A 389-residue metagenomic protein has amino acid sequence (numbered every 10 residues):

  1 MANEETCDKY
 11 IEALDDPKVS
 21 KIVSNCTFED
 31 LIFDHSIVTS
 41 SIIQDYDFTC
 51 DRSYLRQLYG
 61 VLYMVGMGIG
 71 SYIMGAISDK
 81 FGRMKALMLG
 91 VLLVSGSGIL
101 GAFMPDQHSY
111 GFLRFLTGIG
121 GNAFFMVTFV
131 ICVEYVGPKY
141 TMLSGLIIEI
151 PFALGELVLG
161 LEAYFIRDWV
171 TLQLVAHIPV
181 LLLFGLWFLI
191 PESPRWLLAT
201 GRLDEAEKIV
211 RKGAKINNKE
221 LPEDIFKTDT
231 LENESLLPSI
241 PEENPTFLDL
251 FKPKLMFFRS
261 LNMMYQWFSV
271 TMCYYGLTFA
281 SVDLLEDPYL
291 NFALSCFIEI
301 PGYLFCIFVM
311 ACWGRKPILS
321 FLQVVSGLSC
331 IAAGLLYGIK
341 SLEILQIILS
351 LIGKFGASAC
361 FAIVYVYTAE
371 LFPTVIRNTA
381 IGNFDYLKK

Functional and structural regions predicted by a protein language model:
A2-Y54, K215-L284: Flexible cytoplasmic loops linking transmembrane helices in multi-pass membrane transporters
V38-T39, Q44-F48, H108-N122, P179-L181 (+2 more regions): Hydrophobic core of transmembrane alpha-helices in multi-pass small-molecule transporters, especially MFS/SLC-type
Y54-Q57, Q107-F115, V127, H177 (+4 more regions): The feature captures the transmembrane alpha-helix scaffold of multi-pass secondary transporters
M64-M67, G121-M126, V130-I190, F292-S295 (+6 more regions): Glycine-rich segments within core transmembrane alpha-helices of 12-TM secondary carriers
D79-K80, A102-P105, E134-P138, Y164-D168 (+3 more regions): Membrane-helix boundary and inter-helical linker elements of multi-pass secondary transporters
G82, F103-H108, G120, I166-R167 (+1 more regions): Helix-breaking motifs and short loop linkers at transmembrane-helix boundaries and internal kinks in secondary membrane
K85-L100, H108, I150, I318-A333: Structural signature of the two symmetry-related core transmembrane helices
R114, E149, W267-V270, T278-K389: C-terminal transmembrane bundle
